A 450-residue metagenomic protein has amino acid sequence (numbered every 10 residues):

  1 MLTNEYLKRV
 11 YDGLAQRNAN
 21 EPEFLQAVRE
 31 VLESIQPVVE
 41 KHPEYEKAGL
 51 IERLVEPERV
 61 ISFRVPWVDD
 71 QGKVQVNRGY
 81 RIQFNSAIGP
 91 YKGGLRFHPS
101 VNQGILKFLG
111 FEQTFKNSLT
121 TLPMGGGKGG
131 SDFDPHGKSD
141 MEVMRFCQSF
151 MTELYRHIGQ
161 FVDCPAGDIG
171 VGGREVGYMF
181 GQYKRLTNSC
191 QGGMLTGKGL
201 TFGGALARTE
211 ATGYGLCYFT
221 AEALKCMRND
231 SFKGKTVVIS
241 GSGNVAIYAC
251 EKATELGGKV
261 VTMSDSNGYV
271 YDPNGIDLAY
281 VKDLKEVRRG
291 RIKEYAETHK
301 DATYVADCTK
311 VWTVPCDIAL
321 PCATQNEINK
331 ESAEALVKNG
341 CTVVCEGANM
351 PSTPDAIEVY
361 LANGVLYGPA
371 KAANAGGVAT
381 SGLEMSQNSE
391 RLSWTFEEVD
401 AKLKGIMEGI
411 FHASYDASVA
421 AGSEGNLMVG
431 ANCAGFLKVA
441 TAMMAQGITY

Functional and structural regions predicted by a protein language model:
M1-L206, K438-Q446, Y450: N-terminal ligand-binding/catalytic initiation module
L2-A27, A223-L224, A335-Y450: Adenosine-phosphate binding glycine-rich loop
Y11, R29, Q36, Q103 (+13 more regions): Predominant activation on well-ordered alpha-helical scaffold segments within soluble catalytic domains
G72, D168-I169, R208-T212, V238-S242 (+2 more regions): Active-site nucleophile and cofactor-binding loops and adjacent substrate-binding regions of central metabolic enzymes
K138, A207, A211, S240 (+6 more regions): Alpha-helix capping and helix-loop boundary segments enriched in small/acidic/polar residues
V162-A166, C190-M194, I239, T262-D265 (+5 more regions): General beta-strand structural signal in soluble alpha/beta enzymes
G204-T313: Glycine-rich phosphate/diphosphate-binding loop of Rossmann-like nucleotide-binding domains
G268-Y367, A372: Rossmann-like adenosine-cofactor binding region
